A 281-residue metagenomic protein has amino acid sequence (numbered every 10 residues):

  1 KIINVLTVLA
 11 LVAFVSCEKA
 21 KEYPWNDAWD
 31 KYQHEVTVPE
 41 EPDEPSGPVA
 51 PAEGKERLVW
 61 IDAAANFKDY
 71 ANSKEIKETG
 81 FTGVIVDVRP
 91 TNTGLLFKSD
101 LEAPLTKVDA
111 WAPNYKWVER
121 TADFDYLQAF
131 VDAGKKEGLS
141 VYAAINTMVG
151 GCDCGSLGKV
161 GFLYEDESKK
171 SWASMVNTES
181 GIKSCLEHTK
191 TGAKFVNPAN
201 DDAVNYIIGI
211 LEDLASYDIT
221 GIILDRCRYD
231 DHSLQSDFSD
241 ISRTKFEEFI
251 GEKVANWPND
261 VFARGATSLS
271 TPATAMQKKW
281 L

Functional and structural regions predicted by a protein language model:
K1-V8: Sec-dependent signal peptide recognition, specifically the positively charged N-region followed immediately by
S16-A50: Bacterial Sec-dependent N-terminal signal peptides
A50-V59, A143, M148-Y217: Active-site-adjacent "subsite" loops/lids of carbohydrate-active enzymes
R57-A65, A103-F124, K190-I208, A273-L281: The substrate-binding groove and active-site-proximal loops of carbohydrate-active enzymes, especially glycoside
R57-I61, V84-V86, V141-I145, I222-D225: Hydrophobic faces of well-ordered beta-strands that scaffold small-molecule active sites in alpha/beta enzyme cores
D69-K98, S216-G221: Catalytic domains of carbohydrate-active enzymes, especially glycoside hydrolases
S73, P90-N146, M276-L281: Aromatic-lined substrate-binding rim segments of carbohydrate-active enzymes
L96-D109, G150-E187, C227-P272: Aromatic- and acidic-residue-enriched segments that line the glycan-binding/catalytic groove of carbohydrate-active
